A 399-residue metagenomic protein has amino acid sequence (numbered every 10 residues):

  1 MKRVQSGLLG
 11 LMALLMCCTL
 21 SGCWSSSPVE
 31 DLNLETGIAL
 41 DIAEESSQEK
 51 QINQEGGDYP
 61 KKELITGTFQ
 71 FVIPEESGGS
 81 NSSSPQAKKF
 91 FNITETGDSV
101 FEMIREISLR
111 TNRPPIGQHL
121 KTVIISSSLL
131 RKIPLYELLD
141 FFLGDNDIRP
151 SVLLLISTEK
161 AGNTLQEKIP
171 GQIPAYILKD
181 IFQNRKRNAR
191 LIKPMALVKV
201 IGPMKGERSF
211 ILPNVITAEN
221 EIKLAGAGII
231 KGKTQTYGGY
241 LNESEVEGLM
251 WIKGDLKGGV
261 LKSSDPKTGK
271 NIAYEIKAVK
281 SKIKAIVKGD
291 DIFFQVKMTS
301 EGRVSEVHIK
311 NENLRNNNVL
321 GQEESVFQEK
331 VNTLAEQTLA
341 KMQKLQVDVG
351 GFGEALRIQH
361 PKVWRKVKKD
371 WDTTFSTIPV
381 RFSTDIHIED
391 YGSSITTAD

Functional and structural regions predicted by a protein language model:
K2-D399: Membrane-proximal alpha-helical signals and transmembrane carboxylates
